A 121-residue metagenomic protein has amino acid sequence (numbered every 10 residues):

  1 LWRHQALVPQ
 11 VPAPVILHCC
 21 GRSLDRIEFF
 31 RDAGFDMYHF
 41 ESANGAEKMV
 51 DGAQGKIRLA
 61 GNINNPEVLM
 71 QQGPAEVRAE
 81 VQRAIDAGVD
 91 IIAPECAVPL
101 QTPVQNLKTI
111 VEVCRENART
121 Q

Functional and structural regions predicted by a protein language model:
L1-Q121: Active-site loop segments of alpha/beta catalytic cores
